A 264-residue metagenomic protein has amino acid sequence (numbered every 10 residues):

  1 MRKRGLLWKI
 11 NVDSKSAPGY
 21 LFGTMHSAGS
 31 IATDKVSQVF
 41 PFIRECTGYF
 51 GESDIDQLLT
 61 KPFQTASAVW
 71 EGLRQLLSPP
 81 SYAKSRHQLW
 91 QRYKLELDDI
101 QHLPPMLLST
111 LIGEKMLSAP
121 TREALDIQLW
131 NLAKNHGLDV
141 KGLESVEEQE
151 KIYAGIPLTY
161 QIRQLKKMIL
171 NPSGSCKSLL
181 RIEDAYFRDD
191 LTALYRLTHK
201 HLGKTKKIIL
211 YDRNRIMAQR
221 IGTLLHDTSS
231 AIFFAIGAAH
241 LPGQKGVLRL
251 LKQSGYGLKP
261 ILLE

Functional and structural regions predicted by a protein language model:
M1-R4: A short catalytic or substrate-binding loop motif that flags glycine-/basic-rich loops and adjacent residues that bind
L6-T205, I209: Structured, acidic catalytic/metal-binding patches in enzyme active sites
K207-E264: A cross-kingdom marker for long, charged
